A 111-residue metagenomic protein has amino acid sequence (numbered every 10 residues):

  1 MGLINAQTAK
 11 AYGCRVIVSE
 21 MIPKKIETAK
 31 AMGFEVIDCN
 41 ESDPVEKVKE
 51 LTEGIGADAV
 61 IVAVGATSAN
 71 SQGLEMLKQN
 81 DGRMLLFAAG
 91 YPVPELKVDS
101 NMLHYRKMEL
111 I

Functional and structural regions predicted by a protein language model:
M1-S42: Mid-domain Rossmann-like dinucleotide-binding core that forms the NAD(H)/NADP(H) cofactor-binding site
E27, M32-E109: Glycine-rich cofactor phosphate-binding loops and adjacent beta1-alpha1 units of small-molecule cofactor enzyme domains
